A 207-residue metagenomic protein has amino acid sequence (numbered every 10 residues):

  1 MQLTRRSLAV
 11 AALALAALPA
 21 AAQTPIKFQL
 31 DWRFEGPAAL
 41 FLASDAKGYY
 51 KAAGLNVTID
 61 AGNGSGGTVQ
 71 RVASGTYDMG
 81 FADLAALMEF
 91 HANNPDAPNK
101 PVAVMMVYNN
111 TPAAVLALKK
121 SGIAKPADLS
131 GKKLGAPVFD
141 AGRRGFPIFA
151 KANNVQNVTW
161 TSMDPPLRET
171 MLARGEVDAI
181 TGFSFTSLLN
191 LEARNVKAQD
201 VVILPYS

Functional and structural regions predicted by a protein language model:
A17-P19: N-terminal signal peptide c-region/cleavage motif recognized by signal peptidases
Q23-K27, Y49-G62, T76-D78, K100 (+3 more regions): A local structural motif
P25, F34-D60, F90-N93, R144-F149: Short, polar/charged alpha-helical segment
Q29-F34, G131-A141, N153, T161-P165 (+2 more regions): Short beta-strand->loop
P37, A61-S65, F81-N93, D140 (+2 more regions): Beta->alpha turn/N-cap motifs
I59-Q70, D83-A85, A124, V158-R174 (+1 more regions): Short helix-initiation/N-cap motifs at beta->coil->alpha
A85-A86, L167-M171, G175-S207: Pocket-lining segment of extracytoplasmic ligand-binding domains
L118-K133: Flexible hinge/capping segments at coil-to-helix
